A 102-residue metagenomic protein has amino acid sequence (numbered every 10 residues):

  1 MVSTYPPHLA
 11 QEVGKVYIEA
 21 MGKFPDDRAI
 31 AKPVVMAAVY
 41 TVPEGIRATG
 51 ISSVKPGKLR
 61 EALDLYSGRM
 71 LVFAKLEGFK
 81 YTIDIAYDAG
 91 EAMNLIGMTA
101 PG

Functional and structural regions predicted by a protein language model:
M1-D64, I85-G102: Short S/T/G/P-rich N-terminal loop/turn motif that feeds into the first structured element of a domain
V72-Y87: Conserved short beta-strand edge segments in small beta-sheet-based binding/regulatory domains
